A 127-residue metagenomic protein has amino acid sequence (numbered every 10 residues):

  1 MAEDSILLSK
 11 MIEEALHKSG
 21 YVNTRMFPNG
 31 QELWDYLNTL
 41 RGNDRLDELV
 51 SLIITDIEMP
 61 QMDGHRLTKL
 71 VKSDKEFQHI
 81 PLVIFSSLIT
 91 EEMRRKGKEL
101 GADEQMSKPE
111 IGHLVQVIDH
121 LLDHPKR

Functional and structural regions predicted by a protein language model:
E3: Conserved acidic carboxylate
I6-E32: Two-component/phosphorelay signaling modules centered on CheY-like receiver
M26-L52: Acidic, metal-coordinating helix/loop segments flanking the phosphotransfer/catalytic sites of two-component signaling
D56, S86: Active-site residues of response regulator receiver
M59: Receiver (REC) domain active-site loop signature in two-component systems and cognate sites in sensor histidine kinases
P109-H120: C-terminal output helix
